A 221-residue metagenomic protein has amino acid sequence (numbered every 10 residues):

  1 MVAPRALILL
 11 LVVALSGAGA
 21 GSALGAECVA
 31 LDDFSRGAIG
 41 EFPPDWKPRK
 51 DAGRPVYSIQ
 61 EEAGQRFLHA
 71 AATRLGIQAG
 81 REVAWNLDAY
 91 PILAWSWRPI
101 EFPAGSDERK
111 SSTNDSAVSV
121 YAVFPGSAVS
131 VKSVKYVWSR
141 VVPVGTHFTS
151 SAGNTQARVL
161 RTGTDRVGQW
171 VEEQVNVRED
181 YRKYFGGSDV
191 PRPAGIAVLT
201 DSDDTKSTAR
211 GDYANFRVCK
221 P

Functional and structural regions predicted by a protein language model:
A6-A18: Bacterial N-terminal signal peptides
L24-R49: Extracellular carbohydrate-recognition regions
F34, I196, A214-V218: Extracellular beta-strand elements of beta-rich domains used for carbohydrate recognition/degradation or cell-matrix
P55-Q78: Short carbohydrate-recognition loop motifs
E82-L93, S111, T164-V167, D189: Extracellular/lumenal carbohydrate-interaction signature centered on repeated Trp-anchored short motifs
Y90-I100, I196-T200: A short beta-strand element within beta-rich, extracytoplasmic domains of secreted/secretory-pathway proteins
I100-Q169, A209-D212: Extracellular ligand-binding interfaces
D115-V120, G153, A157-G163, V167-S207: Extracellular beta-strand ligand-recognition surfaces/modules
